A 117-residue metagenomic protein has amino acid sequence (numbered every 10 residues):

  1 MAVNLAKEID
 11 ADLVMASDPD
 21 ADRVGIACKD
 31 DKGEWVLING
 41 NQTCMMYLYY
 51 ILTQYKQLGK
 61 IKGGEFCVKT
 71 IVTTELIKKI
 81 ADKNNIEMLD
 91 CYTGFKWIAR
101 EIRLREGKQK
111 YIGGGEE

Functional and structural regions predicted by a protein language model:
M1-E117: Phosphate-binding chemistry for phosphorylated carbohydrates and sugar-nucleotides
